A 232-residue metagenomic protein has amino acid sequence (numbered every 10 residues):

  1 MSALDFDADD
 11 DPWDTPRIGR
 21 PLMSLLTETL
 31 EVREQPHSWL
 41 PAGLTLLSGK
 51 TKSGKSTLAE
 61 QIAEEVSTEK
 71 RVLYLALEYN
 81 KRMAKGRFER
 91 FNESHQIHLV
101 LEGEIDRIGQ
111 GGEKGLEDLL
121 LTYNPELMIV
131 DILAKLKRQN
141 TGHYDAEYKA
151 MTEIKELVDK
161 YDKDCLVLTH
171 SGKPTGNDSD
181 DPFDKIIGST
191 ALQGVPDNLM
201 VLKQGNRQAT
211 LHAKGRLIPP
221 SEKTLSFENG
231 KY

Functional and structural regions predicted by a protein language model:
S2, E65-E69: Active-site catalytic microenvironments for nucleophilic, acid-base chemistry
F6-E34: N-terminal pre-Walker A segment at the start of P-loop NTPase domains
W13, Q35, K50-S53, E69-E156 (+1 more regions): Conserved inter-motif catalytic segment of the P-loop NTP-binding fold
P36-A42: Phosphate-binding P-loop
L46-S48, K52, S56-T57, E69-R71 (+2 more regions): Phosphate-binding/switch region of NTP-binding enzymes
L47, A63, Y74: Conserved hydrophobic/aromatic pocket- or pore-lining residues that grip, position, or stack substrates in active sites
L58-I62: Hydrophobic positions on the alpha1 helix immediately C-terminal to the Walker A/P-loop
